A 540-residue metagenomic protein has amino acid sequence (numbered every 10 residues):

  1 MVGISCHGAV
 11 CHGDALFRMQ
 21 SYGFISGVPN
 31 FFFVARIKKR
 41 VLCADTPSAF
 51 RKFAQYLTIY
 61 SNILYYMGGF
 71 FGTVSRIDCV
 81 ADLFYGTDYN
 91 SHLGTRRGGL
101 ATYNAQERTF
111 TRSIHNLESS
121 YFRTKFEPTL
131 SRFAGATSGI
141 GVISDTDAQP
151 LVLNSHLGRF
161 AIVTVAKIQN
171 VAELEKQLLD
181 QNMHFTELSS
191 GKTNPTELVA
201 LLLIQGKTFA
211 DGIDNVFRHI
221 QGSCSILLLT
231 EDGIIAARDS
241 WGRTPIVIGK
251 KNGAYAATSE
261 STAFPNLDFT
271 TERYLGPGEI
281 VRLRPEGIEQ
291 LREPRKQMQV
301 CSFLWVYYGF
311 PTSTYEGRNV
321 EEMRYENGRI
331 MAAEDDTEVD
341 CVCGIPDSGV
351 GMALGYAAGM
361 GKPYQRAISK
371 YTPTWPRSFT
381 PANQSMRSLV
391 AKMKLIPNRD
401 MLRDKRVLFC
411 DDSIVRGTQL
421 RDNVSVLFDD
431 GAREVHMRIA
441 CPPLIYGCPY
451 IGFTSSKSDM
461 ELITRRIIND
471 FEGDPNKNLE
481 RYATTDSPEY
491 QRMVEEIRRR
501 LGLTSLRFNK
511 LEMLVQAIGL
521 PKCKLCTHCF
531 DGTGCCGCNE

Functional and structural regions predicted by a protein language model:
D14, N30, D45, Y56 (+1 more regions): Intrinsic-disorder-associated, low-complexity terminal segments enriched in Asp/Asn/His/Tyr and depleted of Lys/Arg
N30-F32, K39-R40, K52: Polybasic, lysine-rich low-complexity intrinsically disordered segments
N62-G276, R282-V339, I345, E434: Conserved short alpha-helical segments that host acidic/polar catalytic motifs at enzyme active sites
D232-G233, L267-Y274, V424-E540: PRPP-dependent phosphoribosyltransferase catalytic core
I288-V300, G351-M352, Y356-R366: Terminal amphipathic helices with adjacent charged low-complexity linkers/tails
V342, G349-Y356, M360, Y364 (+2 more regions): Extended, hydrophobic alpha-helical segments in both membrane/secreted and soluble proteins
G361-V407, G417, I445-K457: Short, glycine/charge-rich flexible loops or terminal/linker lids adjacent to PRPP-binding catalytic cores
